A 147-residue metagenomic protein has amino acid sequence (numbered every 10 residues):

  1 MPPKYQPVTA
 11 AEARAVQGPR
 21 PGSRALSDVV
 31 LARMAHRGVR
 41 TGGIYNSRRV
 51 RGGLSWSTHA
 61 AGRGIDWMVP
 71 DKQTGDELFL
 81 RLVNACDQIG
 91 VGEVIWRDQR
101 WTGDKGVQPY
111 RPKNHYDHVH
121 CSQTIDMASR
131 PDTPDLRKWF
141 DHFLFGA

Functional and structural regions predicted by a protein language model:
M1-D104, Y116-A128: Secreted/periplasmic proteins that engage bacterial cell-wall peptidoglycan
V107: Short, structured beta-strand-loop surface elements
Y110-A147: Active-site or metal-binding loop neighborhoods of secreted/extracellular toxin and effector enzymes
